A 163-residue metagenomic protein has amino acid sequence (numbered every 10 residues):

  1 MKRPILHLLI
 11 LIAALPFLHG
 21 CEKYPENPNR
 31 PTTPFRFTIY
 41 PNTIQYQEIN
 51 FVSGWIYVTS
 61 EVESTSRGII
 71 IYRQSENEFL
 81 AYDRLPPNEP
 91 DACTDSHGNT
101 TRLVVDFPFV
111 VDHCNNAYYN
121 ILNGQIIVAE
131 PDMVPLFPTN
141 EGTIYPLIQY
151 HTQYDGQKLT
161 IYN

Functional and structural regions predicted by a protein language model:
M1-C21: Sec-dependent bacterial lipoprotein signal peptides
M1-P4, R73, E130: Serine/threonine-rich low-complexity intrinsically disordered regions
L8-L9, Q74-S75, N140: Generic detector of short alpha-helix boundary/capping microenvironments and adjacent low-complexity segments
E22-F107, Y118-N123, P135, Y145-N163: N-terminal pre-ligand scaffold of iron-sulfur
C114-A117, Q125-N140: Acidic, glycine-rich flexible loop segments
